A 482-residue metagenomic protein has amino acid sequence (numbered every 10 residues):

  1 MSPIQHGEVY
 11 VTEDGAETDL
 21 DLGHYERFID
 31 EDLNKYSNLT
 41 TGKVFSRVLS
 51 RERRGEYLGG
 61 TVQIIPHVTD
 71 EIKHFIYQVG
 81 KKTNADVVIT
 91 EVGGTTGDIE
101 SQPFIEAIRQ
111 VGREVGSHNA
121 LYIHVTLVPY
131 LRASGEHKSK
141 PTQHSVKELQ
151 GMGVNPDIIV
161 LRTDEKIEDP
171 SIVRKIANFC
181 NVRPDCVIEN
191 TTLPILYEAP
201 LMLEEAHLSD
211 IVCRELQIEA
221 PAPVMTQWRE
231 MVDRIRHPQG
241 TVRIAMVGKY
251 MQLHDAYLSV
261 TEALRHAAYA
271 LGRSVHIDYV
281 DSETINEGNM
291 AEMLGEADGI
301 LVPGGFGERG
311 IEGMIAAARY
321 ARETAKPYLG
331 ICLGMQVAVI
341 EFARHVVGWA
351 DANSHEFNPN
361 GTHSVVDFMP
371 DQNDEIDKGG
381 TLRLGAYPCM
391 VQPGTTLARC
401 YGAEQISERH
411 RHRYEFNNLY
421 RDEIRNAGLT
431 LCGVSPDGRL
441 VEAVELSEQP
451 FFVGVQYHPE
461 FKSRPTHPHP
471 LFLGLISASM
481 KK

Functional and structural regions predicted by a protein language model:
M1-H276, S282-G299, F306-G307, M314-Y320 (+2 more regions): Flexible phosphate-sensing "switch/lid" loops adjacent to ATP/NTP-binding sites across phosphate-transfer
V88-I89, I123-H124, V160, R243-M246 (+10 more regions): Structured core elements
C180, V212-A220, V346-A350, L475-K482: Short, hydrophobic alpha-helical segments
R234-P238, M290-E292, F357, K378-T381 (+3 more regions): Replace "in large, NTP-powered and nucleic-acid-processing enzymes" with "in large, NTP-powered factors and other
L253-A256, Y269-R273, E287-M290, R309-G313 (+8 more regions): Extended hydrophobic-aromatic, low-complexity segments
M293, G299-P388, P393-T396, P465 (+1 more regions): Cysteine-nucleophile active-site neighborhood
L384-P388, Q392-K482: C-terminal and late-domain segments of enzyme folds
